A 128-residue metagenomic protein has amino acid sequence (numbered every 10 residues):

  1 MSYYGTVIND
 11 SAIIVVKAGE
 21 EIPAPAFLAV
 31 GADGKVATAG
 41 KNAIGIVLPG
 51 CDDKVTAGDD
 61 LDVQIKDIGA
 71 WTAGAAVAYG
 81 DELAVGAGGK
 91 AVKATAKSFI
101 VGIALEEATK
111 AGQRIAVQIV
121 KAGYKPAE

Functional and structural regions predicted by a protein language model:
M1-E128: Surface-exposed, low-hydrophobicity beta-strand/loop segments enriched in small/polar/acidic residues
